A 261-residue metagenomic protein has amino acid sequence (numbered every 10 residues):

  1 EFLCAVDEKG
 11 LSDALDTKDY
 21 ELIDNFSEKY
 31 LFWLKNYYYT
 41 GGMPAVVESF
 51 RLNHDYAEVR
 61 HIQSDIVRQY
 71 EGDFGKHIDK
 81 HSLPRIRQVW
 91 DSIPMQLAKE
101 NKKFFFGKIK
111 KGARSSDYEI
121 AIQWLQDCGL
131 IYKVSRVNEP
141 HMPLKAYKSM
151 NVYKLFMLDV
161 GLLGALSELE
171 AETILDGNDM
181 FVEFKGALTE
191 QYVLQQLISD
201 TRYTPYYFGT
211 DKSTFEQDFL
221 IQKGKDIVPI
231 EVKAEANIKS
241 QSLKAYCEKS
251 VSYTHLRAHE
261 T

Functional and structural regions predicted by a protein language model:
E1-M95: Interdomain motor-coupling "hinge/lid" segment immediately C-terminal to the ATP-binding subdomain of NTP-driven enzymes
F2, G41, L125, D159 (+1 more regions): Conserved RecA-like P-loop NTPase ATPase core
L3-V6, L166-E170, K233: Short, flexible helix/strand-to-coil boundary loops that buttress conserved ligand/catalytic motifs in alpha/beta
L52, A57-E216: Accessory nucleic acid-recognition modules appended to NTPase machines
V193, L197, Q217-A236: Conserved catalytic cores of phosphodiester-cleaving nucleases, focusing on short active-site segments
E235-A245: Active-site-adjacent loop/helix micro-motif of nuclease/hydrolase catalytic cores
Y246-S252: Arginine/glycine-rich "motif VI" loop of SF2 helicases in the C-terminal RecA-like domain
T254-T261: Conserved small/polar residues in nucleotide/adenosyl-binding loops
